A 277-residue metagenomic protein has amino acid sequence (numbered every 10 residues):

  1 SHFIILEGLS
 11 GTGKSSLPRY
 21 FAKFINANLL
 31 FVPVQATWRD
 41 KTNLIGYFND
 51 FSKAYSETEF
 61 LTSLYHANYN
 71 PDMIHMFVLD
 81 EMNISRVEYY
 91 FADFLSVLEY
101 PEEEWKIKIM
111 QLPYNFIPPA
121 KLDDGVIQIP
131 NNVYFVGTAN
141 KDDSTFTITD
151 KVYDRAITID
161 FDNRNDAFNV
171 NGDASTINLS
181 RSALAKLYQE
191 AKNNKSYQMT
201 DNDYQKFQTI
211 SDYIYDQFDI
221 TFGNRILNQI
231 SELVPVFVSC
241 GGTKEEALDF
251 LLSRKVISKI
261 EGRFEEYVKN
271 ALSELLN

Functional and structural regions predicted by a protein language model:
S1-S182, K186: AAA+ P-loop NTPase catalytic core and its hallmark functional loops
N171-N277: Alpha-helical lid/collar subdomain of P-loop NTPases
